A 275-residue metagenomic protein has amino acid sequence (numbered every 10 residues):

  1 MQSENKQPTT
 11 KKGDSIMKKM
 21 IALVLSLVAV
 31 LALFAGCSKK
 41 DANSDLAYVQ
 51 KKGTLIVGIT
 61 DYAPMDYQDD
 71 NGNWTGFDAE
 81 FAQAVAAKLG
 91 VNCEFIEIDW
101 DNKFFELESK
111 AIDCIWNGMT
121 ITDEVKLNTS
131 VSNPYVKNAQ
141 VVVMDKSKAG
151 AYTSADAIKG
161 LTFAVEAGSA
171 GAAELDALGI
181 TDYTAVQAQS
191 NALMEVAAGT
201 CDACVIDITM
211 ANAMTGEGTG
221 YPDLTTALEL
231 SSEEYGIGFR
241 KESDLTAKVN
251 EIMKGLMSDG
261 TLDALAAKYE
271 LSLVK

Functional and structural regions predicted by a protein language model:
M1-K52, V274-K275: Short, low-complexity disordered leader/linker segments with a strong preference for bacterial N-terminal type II
K39-K40, A79-K88, K146, T162 (+2 more regions): Extended ligand-binding regions for polar small-molecule ligands
D41-G118: Extracytoplasmic small-molecule ligand-binding "clamshell" domains of the periplasmic binding protein/Venus flytrap
L46-Y48, M144-T162: Flexible hinge/capping segments at coil-to-helix
T54-I59, S154-G168: Short loop->beta-strand "edge-of-pocket" segments that line small-molecule binding or catalytic clefts across diverse
A87-K88, I96-E97, D101-I115, N128-S130 (+4 more regions): Short helices/loops that flank or line small-molecule/ion binding pockets
M119-L127, E174-D176, A197-A198, D202-S231: A ligand-binding cleft/hinge motif common to bilobed small-molecule-binding domains
K137-M144, I208, N212-K254, S272-K275: Periplasmic-binding protein-like
